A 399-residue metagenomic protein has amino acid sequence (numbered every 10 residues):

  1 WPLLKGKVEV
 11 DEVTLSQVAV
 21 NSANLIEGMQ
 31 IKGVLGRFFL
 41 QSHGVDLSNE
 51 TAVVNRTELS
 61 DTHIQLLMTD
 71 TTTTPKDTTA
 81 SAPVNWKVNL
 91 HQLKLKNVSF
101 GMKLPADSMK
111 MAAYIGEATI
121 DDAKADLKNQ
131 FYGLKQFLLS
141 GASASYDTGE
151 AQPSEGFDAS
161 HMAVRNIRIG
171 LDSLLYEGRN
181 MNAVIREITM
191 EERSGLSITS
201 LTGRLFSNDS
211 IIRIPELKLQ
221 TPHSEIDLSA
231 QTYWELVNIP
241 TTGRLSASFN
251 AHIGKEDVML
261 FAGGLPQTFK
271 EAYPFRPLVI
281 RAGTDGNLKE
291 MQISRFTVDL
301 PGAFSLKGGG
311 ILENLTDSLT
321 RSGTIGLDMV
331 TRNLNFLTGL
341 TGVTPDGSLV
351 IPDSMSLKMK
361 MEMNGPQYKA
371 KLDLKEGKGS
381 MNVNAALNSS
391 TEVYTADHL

Functional and structural regions predicted by a protein language model:
W1-L399: N-terminal targeting/secretion presequences
